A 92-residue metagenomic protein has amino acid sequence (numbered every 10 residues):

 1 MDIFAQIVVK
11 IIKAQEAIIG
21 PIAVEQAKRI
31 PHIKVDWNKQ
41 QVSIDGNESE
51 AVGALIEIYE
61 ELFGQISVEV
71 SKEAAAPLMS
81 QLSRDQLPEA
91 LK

Functional and structural regions predicted by a protein language model:
M1-K92: Long, compositionally biased intrinsically disordered regulatory segments in eukaryotic proteins
